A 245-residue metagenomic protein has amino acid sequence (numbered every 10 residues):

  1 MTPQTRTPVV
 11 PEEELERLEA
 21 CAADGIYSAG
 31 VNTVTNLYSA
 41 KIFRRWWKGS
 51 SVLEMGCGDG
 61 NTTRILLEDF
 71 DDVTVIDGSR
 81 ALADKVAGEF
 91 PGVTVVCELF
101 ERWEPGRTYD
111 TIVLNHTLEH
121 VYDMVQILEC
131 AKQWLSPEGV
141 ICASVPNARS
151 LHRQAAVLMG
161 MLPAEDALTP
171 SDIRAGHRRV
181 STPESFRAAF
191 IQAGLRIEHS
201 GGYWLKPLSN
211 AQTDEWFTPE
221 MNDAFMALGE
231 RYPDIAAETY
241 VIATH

Functional and structural regions predicted by a protein language model:
M1-R107, T111-N115, L128, G202-L205 (+2 more regions): Conserved N-terminal segment of class I S-adenosyl-L-methionine
G25-V31, N61, Y122-Q133, V140-T244: S-adenosyl-L-methionine-dependent methyltransferase catalytic module, highlighting the catalytic core
F43, S50-V52, K132, E138 (+1 more regions): N-terminal hydrophobic or amphipathic segments with adjacent small-residue motifs that include Sec signal peptides
F70-D72, G92, E138, G194-I197: A generic structural signal for alpha->beta connector loops
H116-H120: Short catalytic micro-motifs in class I SAM-dependent methyltransferases
